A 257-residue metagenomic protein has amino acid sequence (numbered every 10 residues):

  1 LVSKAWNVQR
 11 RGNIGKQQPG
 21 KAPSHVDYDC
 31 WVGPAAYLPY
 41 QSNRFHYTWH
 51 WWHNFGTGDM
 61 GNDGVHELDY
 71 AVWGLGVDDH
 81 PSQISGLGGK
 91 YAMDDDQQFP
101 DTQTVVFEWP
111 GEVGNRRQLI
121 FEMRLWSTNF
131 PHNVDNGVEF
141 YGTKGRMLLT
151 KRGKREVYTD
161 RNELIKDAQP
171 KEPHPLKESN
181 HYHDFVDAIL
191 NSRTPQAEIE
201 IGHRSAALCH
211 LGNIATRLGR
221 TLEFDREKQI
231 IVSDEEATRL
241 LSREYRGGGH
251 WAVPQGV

Functional and structural regions predicted by a protein language model:
V2-K154, Y158, E163-V257: Contiguous beta-strand/loop segments that form the cofactor/metal-binding neighborhood of enzyme cores
